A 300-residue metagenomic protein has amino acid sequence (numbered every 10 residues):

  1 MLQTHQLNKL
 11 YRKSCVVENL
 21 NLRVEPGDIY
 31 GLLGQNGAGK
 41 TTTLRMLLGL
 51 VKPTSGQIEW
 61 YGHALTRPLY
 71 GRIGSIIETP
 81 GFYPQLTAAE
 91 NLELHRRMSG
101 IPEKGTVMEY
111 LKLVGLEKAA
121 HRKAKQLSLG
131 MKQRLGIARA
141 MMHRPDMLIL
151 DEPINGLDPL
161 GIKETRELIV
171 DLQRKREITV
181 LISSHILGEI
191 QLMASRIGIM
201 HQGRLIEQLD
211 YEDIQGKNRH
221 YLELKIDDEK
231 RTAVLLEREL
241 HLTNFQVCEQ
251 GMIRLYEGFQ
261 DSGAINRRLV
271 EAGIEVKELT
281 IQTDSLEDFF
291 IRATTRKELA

Functional and structural regions predicted by a protein language model:
G49, G56-G71: Conserved ABC transporter NBD signature motif
E93, P102-A119: Conserved ABC ATPase "signature" region
L148-E152: Catalytic Walker B motif of ABC-type/P-loop ATPase nucleotide-binding domains
R166-Y256: ABC transporter nucleotide-binding domain
H220-A293, A300: Short, charged/small-residue-rich alpha-helical element at the C-terminal edge of ABC transporter nucleotide-binding
